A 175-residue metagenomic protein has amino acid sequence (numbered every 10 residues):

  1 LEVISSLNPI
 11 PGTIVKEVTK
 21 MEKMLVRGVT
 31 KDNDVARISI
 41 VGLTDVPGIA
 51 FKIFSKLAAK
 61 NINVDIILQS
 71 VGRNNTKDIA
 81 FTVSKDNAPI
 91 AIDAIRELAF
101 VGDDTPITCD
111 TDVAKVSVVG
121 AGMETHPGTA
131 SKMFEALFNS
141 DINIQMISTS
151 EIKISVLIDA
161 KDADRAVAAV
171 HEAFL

Functional and structural regions predicted by a protein language model:
L1-T149, K153-L175: C-terminal catalytic "cap/lid" subdomain
